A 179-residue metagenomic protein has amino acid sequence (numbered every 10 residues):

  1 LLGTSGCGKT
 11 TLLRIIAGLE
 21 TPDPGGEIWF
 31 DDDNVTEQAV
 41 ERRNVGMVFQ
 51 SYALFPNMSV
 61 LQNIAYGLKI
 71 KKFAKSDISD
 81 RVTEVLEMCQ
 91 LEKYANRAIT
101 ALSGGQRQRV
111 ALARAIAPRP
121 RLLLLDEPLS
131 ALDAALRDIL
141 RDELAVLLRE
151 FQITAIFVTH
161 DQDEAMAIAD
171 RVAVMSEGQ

Functional and structural regions predicted by a protein language model:
A17: Helix-to-loop junction immediately C-terminal to a conserved catalytic motif
G25-D33: Conserved ABC transporter NBD signature motif
N34, K69, S76-Y94, A145-Q152: Conserved ABC ATPase "signature" region
M58-Y66: Short coil-to-helix segment of the ABC ATPase nucleotide-binding domain corresponding to the Q-loop/switch region
A98-L102, Q106: Conserved ABC ATPase signature
A117-R121: A short, proline-enriched helix->beta-strand linker immediately N-terminal to the Walker B motif in ABC-type P-loop
